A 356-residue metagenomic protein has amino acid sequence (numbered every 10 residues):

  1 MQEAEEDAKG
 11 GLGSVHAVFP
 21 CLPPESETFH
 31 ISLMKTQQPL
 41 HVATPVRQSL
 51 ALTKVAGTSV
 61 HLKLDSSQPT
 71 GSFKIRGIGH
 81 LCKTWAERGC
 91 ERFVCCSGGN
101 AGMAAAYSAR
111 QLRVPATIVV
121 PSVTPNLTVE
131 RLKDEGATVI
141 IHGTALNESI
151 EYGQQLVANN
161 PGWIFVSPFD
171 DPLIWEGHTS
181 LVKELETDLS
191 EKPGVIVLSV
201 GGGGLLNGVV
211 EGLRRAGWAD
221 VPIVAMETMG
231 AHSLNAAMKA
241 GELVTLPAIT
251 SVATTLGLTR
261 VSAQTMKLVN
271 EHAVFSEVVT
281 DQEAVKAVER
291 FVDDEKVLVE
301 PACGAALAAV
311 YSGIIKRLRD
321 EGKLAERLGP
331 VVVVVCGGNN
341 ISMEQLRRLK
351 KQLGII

Functional and structural regions predicted by a protein language model:
Q2-I356: PLP-dependent amino-acid enzyme catalytic core
